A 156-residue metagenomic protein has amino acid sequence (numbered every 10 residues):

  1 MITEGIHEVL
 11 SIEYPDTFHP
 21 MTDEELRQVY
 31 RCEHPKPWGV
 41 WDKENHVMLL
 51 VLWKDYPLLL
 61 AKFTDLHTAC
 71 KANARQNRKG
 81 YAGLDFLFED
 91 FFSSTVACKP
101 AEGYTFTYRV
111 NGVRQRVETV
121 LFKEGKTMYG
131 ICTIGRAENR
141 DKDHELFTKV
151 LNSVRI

Functional and structural regions predicted by a protein language model:
M1-P35: N-terminal "mature-domain start" segment
P15, H67-A74, T148-L151: Extracytoplasmic/secreted envelope proteins and their assembly/folding machinery, especially bacterial periplasmic
D16-P20, M128-I156: Surface-exposed amphipathic alpha-helical segments
E25-V117, M128-G130: Conserved polar/disulfide-associated segments of primarily extracytoplasmic proteins
V120-K123: A short, hydrophobic, proline-anchored segment that marks a local hinge/packing element in signaling and regulatory
